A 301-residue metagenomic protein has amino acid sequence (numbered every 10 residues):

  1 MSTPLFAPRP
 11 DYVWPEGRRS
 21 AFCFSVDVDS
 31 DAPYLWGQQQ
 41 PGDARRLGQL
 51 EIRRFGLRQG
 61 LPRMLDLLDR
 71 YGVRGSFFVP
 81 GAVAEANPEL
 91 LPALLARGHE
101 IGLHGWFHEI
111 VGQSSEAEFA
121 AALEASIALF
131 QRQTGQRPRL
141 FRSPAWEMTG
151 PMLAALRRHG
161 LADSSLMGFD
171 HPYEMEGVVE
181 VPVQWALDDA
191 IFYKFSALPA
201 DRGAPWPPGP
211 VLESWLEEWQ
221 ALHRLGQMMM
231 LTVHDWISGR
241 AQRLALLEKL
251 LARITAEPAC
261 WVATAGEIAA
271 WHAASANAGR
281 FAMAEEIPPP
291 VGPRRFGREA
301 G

Functional and structural regions predicted by a protein language model:
M1-L140, A145-A186, G209-L231, G239-G301: Catalytic alpha-helical scaffold of carbohydrate-active enzymes acting on polysaccharides/glycoconjugates
P138, F195-P207, H234-W236: Surface-exposed cleft-lining segments at the edges of enzyme active sites
E180-R202: Glycine-rich, positively charged active-site loop/lid region within alpha/beta enzyme cores that binds and organizes
